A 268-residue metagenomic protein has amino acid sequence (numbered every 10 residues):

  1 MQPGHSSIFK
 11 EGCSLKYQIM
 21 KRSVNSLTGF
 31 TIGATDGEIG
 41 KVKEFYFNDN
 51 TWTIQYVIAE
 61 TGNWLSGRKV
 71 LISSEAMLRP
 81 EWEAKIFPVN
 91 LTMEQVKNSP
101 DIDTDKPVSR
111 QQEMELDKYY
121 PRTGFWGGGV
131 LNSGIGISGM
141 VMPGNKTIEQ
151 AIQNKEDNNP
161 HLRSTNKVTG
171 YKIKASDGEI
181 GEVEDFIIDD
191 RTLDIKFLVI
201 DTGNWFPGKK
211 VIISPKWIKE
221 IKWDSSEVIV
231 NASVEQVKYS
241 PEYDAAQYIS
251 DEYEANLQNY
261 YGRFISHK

Functional and structural regions predicted by a protein language model:
M1-I19: N-terminal amphipathic/basic-hydrophobic helices that include classical n-h-c signal peptides and signal-anchor
L15-K268: Peripheral interaction segments used for macromolecular assembly
